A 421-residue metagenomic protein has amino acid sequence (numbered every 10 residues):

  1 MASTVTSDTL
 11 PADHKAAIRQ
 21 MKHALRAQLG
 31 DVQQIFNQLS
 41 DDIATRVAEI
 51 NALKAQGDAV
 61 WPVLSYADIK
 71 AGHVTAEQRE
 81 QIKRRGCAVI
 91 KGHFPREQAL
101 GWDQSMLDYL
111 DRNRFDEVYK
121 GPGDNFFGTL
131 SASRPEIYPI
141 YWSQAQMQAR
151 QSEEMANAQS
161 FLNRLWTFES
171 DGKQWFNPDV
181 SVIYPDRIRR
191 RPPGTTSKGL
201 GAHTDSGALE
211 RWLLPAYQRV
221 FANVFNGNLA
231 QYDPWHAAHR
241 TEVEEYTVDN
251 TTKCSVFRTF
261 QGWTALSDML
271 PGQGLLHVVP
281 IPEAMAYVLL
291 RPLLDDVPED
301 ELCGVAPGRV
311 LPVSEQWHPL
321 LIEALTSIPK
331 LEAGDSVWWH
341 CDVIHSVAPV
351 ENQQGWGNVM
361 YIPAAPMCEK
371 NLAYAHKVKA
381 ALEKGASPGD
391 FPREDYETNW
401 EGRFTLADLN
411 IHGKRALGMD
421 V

Functional and structural regions predicted by a protein language model:
M1-R84, A407-V421: Fe(II)/2-oxoglutarate
A2-T9, D13-K15, L293-V421: Conserved double-stranded beta-helix
S3-S7, E77, I82-R85, F94-W317 (+5 more regions): Non-heme Fe(II) oxygenase catalytic core, chiefly the N-lobe of the double-stranded beta-helix
H14, H23, H73, H93 (+8 more regions): Histidine (H) residue identity feature
H14, I18-L25, V32, I43-R46 (+10 more regions): Generic structural signal of hydrophobic/aromatic residues within well-ordered alpha-helices of folded domains
H23-R26, G30, A48, A52-A55 (+8 more regions): Generic surface-pattern signal
F36-K54, Y109-L110, V182, E369-G385: Charged, low-complexity, helix-prone segments enriched in Lys/Glu/Asp/Gln
V89-K91: Short loop-to-beta-strand entry elements in the cores of soluble alpha/beta enzymes
